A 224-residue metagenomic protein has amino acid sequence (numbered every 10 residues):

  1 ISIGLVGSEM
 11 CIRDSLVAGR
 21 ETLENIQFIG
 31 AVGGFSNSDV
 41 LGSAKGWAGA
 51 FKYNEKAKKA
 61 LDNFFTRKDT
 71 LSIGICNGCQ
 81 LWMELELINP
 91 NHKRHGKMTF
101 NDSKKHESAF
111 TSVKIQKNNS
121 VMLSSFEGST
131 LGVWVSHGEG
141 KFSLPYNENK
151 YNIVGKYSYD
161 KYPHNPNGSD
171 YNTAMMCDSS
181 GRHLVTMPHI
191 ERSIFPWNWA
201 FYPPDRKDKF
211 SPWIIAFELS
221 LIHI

Functional and structural regions predicted by a protein language model:
I1-I12, I222-H223: Single conserved hydrophobic/aromatic residue that forms the stacking wall/gate of nucleotide- or nucleobase-binding
G4, G49-K52, H183: Composition-driven recognition of long, C-terminal low-complexity regions enriched in serine/threonine
G4, K68, I73-G74, W134 (+1 more regions): Short conserved micro-motifs on helix faces and helix-strand junctions that flank and scaffold key functional residues
E9, R13-I73, C79-K93: Flexible gly/pro-rich beta->alpha loop and the following alpha-helix that scaffold active-site loops
A18-E21, N25, K58-F65, H95-L221: Amide-donor transfer/coupling interface in amidating biosynthetic enzymes
C76-N77, H137: Beta-edge loop/turn motif
N77-C79, I190-E191: Short, glycine/serine-rich, charged loops/turns that create anion-binding and catalytic segments at active sites
